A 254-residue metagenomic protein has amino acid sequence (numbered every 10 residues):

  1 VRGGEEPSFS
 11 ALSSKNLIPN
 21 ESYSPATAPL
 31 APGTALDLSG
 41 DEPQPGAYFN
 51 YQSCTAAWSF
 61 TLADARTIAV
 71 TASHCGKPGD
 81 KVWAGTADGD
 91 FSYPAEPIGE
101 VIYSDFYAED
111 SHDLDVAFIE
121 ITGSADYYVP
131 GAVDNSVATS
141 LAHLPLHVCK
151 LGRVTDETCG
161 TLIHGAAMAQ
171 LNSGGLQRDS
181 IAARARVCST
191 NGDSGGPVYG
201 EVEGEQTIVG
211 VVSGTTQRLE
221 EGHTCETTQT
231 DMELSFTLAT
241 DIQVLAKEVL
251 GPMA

Functional and structural regions predicted by a protein language model:
V1-F60, A254: Noncatalytic regulatory segments and standalone regulatory/sensor domains
R2-K15, S136-T139, E221-M232: Surface-exposed flexible segments
F9, A65-A72, E205-V211: Short, well-ordered strand-loop elements centered on a beta-strand within folded domains, enriched for acidic residues
S39-A57, T122, D126-V133, D156-M253: Active-site region of chymotrypsin-like
D41-Q170, G200: Serine endopeptidase catalytic core focused on the charge-relay Asp
